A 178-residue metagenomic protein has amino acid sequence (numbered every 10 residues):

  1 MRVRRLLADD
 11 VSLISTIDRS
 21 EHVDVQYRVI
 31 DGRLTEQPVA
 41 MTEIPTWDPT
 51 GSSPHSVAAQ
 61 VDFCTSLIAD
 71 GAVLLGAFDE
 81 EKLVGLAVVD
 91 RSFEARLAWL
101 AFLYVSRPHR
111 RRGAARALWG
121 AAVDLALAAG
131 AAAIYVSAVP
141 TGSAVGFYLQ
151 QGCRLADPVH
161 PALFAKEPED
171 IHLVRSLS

Functional and structural regions predicted by a protein language model:
A8, T16-L97, A101, S106 (+3 more regions): Acetyl-CoA-dependent GNAT
V105, R111-D124, L149-Q150: Conserved acetyl-CoA-binding loop-helix of GNAT-fold acetyltransferases
A126-V139: Conserved GNAT acetyl-CoA-binding A-motif
A129, Q150-Q151: Structural motif
S137-T141, V145, Q151, P158-S178: C-terminal "cap" of GNAT-fold acetyltransferases
